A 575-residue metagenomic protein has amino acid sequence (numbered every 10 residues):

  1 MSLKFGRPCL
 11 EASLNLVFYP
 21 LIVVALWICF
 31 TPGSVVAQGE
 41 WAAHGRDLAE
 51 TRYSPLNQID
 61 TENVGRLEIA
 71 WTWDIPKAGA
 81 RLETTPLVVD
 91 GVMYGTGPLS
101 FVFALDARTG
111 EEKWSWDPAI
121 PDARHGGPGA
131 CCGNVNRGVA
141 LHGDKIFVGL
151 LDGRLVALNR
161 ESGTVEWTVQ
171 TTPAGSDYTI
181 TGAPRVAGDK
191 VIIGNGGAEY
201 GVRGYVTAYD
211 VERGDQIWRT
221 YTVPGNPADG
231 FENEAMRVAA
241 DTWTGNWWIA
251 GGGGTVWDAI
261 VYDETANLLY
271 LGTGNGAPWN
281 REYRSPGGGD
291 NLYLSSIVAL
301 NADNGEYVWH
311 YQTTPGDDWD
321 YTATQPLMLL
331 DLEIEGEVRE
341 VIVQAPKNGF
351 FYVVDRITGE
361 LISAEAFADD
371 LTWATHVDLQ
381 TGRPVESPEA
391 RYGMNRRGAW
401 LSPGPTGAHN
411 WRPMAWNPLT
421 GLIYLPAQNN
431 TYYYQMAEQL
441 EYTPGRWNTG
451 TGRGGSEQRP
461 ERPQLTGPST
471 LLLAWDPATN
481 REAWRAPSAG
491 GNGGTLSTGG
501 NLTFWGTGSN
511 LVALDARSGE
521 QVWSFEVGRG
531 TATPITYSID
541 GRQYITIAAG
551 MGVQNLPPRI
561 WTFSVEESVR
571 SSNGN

Functional and structural regions predicted by a protein language model:
V17-T31: Bacterial N-terminal signal peptides
A37-I69, D229-N233, R462, P468-T470: Blade/loop signatures of beta-propeller domains
W41-G45, R81-F101, P128-R154, T179-Y200 (+8 more regions): Repeat-blade elements of multi-bladed beta-propeller folds
N57-R160, V165-Q170, T498: N-terminal cofactor/phosphate-binding cores enriched in small/glycine residues, especially glycine-rich loops such as
W73-T85, S115-A140, T168-A183, Y200 (+9 more regions): Extracytoplasmic beta-rich repeat domains
A107-T109, R160-S162, V211-R213, A302-N304 (+4 more regions): Short loop/turn segments that connect beta-strands within beta-propeller blades
G201-Y205, Y434-A437, Q554-T562: Structural motif
Y205-R213, D290-N304, T470-D476, R559-E566: Beta-propeller blade signature
